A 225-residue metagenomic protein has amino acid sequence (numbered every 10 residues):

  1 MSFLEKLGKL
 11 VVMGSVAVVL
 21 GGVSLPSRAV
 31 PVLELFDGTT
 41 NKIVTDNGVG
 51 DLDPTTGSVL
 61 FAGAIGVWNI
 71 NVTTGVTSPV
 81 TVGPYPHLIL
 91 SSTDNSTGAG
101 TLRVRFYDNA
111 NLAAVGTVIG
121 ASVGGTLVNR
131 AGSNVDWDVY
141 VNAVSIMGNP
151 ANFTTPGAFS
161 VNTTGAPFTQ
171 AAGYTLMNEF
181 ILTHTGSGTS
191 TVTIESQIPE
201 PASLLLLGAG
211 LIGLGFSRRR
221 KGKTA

Functional and structural regions predicted by a protein language model:
S2-P31, H184-G215: Short, threonine-centered small-residue motifs that mark membrane-proximal processing/anchoring sites and TM-junction
K6, V19-G21, N47, N149 (+1 more regions): Compositionally biased, intrinsically disordered low-complexity segments
R28-Q197: Helix-boundary and membrane-interface capping/anchor signal
F216-A225: C-terminal membrane-anchoring or membrane-association module
